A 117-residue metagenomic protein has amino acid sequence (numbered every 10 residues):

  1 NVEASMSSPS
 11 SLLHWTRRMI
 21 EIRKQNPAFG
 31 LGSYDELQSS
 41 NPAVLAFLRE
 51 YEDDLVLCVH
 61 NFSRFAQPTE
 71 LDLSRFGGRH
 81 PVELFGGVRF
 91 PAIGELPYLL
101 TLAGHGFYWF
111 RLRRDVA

Functional and structural regions predicted by a protein language model:
N1-A117: Carbohydrate-interacting/catalytic domains
